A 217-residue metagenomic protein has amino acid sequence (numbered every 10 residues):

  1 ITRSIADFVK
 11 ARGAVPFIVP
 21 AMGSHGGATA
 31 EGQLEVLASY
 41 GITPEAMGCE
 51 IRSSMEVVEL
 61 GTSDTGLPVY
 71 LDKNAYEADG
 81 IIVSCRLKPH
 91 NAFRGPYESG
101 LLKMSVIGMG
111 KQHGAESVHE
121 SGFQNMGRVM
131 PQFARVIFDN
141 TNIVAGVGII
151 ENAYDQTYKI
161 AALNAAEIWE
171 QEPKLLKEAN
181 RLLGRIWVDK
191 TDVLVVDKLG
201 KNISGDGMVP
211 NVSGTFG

Functional and structural regions predicted by a protein language model:
I1-Q33: N-terminal active-site beta-alpha-beta segment that forms phosphate/nucleotide-binding and substrate-recognition loops
T2-F8, G32-T43, Y97-I107, G214: A glycine- and small-aliphatic-rich helix-loop capping segment at beta-alpha/alpha-beta transitions that lines
G13-V15, G48, T141: A generic structural signal for alpha->beta connector loops
F17-H25, M47-V57, G146-N152: Core alpha/beta catalytic barrel or barrel-like domain that forms the active/cofactor pocket in diverse metabolic
T29, D206-G207: Short, well-ordered secondary-structure micro-motifs
G32-P96: An acidic, phosphate/nucleotide-engaging active-site surface
L71-S204, S213-T215: Conserved, well-structured core segments that form the ligand-binding/active-site neighborhood of functional domains
